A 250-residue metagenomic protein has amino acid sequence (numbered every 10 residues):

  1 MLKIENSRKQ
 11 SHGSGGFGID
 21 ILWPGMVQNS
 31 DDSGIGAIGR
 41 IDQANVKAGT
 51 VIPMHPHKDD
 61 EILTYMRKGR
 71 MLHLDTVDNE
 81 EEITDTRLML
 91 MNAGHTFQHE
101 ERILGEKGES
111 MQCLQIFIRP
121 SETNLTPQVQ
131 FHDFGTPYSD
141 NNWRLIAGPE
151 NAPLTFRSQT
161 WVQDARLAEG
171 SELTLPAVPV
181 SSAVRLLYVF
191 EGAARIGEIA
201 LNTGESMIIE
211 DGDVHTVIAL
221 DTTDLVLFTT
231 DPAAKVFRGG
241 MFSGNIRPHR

Functional and structural regions predicted by a protein language model:
M1-R250: Jelly-roll (double-stranded beta-helix
